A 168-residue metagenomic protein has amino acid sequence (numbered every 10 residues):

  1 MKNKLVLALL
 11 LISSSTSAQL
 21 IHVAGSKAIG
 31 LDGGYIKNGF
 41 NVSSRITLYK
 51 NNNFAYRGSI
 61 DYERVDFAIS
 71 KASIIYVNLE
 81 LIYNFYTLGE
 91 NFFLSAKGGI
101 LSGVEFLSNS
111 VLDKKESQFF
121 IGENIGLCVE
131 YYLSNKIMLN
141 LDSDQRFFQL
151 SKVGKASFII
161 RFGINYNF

Functional and structural regions predicted by a protein language model:
M1-A24: Cleavable N-terminal export/targeting peptides
V23-K37, A55-A68, S102, L139-F147: Transmembrane beta-strand segments that form the barrel wall of outer-membrane beta-barrel proteins
G30, N41-R45, Y76-I82, N124-G126 (+1 more regions): Membrane-embedded beta-strand positions in outer-membrane beta-barrel channels/transporters
G34-N38, K71-I75, S117-I121, G154-A156: Short sequence motifs at beta-strands and strand-loop junctions characteristic of Gram-negative outer-membrane
T47-L112, Q118-F120, Y131-I137, N165-F168: Gram-negative (and chloroplast) outer-membrane scaffold detector with strong preference for beta-barrel transmembrane
I125, N135-L139, F158: Generic beta-strand structural signal
L150-K152: Short, exposed beta-strand-loop hairpins at the edges of beta-sheets in extracellular/periplasmic proteins
A156-F168: Outer-membrane beta-barrel "beta-signal"
